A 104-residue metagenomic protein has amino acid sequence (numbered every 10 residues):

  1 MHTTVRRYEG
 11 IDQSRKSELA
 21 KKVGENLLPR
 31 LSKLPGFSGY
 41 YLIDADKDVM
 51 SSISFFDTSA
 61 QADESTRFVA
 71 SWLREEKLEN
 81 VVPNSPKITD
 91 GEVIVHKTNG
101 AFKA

Functional and structural regions predicted by a protein language model:
M1-M50, D57-S71, N80-A104: Short S/T/G/P-rich N-terminal loop/turn motif that feeds into the first structured element of a domain
E75-K77: Short catalytic/binding micro-motifs of nucleotide second-messenger systems
